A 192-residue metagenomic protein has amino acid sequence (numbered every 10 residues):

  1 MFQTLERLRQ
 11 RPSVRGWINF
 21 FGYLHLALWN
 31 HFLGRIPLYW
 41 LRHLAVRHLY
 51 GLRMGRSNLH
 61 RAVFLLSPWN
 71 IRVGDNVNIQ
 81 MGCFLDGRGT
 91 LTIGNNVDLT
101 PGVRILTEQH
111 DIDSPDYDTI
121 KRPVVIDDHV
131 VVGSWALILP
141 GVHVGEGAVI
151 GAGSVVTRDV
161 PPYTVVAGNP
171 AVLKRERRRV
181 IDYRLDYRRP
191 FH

Functional and structural regions predicted by a protein language model:
M1-Y50, G55, H129, N169-H192: Terminal amphipathic alpha-helical/low-complexity segments used for targeting or macromolecular assembly
I36, L44, P68, R88 (+1 more regions): Residues at secondary-structure transition points
G55, H60-R61, L66, G74-D75 (+13 more regions): Left-handed beta-helix
R104-I105, D111, V172, V180: Active-site/binding-pocket entry motifs
Q109-D111, P115-Y117, V142, E176-R177: Conserved catalytic-core motifs of eukaryotic protein kinase domains, centered on the activation segment
I112-D116, I120, I181-R188: Short glycine/proline- and charge-enriched loop/turn segments that cap or connect secondary-structure elements
